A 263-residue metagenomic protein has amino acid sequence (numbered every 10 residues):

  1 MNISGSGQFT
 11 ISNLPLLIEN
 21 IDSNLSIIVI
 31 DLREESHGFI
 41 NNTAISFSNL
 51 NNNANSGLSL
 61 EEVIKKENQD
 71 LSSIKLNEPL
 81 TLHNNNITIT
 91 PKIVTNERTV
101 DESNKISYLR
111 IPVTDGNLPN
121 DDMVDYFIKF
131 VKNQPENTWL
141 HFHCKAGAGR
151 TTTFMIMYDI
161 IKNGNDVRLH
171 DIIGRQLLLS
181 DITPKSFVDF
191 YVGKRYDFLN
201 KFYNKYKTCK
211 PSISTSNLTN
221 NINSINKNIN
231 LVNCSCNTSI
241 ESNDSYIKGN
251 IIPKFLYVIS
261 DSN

Functional and structural regions predicted by a protein language model:
M1-H141, T153-N263: Cys-dependent protein tyrosine phosphatase-like superfamily
G147: Conserved G/P- and acidic residue-centered "switch" motifs that form tight phosphate/ATP-binding loops in soluble
R150: Conserved lysine of the Walker
